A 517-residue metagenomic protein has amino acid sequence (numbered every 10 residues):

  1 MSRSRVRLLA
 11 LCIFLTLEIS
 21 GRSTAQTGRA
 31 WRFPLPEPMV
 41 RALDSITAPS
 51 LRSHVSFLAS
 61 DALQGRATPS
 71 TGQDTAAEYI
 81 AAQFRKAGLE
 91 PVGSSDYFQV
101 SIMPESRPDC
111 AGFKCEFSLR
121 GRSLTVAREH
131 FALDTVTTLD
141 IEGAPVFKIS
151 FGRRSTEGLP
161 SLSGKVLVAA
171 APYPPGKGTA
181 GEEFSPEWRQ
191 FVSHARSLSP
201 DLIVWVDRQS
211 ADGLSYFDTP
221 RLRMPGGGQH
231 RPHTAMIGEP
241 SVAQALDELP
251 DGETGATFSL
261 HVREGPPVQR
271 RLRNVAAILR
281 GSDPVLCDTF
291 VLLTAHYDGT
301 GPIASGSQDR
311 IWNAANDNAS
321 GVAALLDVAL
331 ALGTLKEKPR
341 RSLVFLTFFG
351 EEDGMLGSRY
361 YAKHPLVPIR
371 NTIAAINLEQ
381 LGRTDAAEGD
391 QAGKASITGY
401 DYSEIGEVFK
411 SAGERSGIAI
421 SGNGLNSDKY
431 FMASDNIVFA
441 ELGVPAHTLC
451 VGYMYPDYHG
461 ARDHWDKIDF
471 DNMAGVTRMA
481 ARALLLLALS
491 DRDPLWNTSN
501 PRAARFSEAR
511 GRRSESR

Functional and structural regions predicted by a protein language model:
G28-T71, A87, V92-G93, P104 (+4 more regions): N-terminal capping segment at the start of a domain
E37-S45, D61-T71, K86, A144-S150 (+8 more regions): Second-shell loop/turn segments in exported
M39, E129-L159, L222-A314, L330 (+1 more regions): Soluble metallo-hydrolase cores and metallopeptidase-like ectodomains found primarily in the secretory/periplasmic
T47, T125-T234, R280, R310-N313: Extracellular/luminal Protease-associated
T47-L63, A67-P91, L159, V166-P174 (+4 more regions): Catalytic-core environment of secreted peptidases
Q64-V166, A171-G178: Noncatalytic luminal/extracellular "stalk/propeptide" segments of secretory-pathway proteins
T125, A235-M236, A243, F348-T448 (+1 more regions): Metal-dependent peptidase/peptidase-like ectodomains
L330, T334, V451, P456-R517: His/Asp/Glu-rich mid-to-C-terminal helical/loop segments that flank catalytic regions of hydrolases
